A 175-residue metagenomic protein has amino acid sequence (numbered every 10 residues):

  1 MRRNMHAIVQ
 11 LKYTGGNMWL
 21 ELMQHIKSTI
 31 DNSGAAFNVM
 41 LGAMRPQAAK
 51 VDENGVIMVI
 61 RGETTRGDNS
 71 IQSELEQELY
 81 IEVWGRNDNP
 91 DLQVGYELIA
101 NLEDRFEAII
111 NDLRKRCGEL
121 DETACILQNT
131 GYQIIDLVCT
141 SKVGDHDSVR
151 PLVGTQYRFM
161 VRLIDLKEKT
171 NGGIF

Functional and structural regions predicted by a protein language model:
M1-L41, R45-A48, E63-F175: Charged, amphipathic alpha-helical segments and their flanking helix caps
V51-E63: A short, hydrophobic beta-strand-centered structural micro-motif
